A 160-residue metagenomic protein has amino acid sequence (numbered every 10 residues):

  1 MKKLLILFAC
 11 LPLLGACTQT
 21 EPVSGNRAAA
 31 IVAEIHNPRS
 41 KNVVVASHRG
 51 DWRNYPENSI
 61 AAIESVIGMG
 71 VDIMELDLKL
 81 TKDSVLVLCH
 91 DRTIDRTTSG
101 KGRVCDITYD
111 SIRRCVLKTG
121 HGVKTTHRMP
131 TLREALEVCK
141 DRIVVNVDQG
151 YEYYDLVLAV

Functional and structural regions predicted by a protein language model:
M1-R27: Bacterial Sec-dependent N-terminal signal peptides
C17-V160: Phosphate-group recognition and catalysis centered on beta-loop-alpha active-site segments
